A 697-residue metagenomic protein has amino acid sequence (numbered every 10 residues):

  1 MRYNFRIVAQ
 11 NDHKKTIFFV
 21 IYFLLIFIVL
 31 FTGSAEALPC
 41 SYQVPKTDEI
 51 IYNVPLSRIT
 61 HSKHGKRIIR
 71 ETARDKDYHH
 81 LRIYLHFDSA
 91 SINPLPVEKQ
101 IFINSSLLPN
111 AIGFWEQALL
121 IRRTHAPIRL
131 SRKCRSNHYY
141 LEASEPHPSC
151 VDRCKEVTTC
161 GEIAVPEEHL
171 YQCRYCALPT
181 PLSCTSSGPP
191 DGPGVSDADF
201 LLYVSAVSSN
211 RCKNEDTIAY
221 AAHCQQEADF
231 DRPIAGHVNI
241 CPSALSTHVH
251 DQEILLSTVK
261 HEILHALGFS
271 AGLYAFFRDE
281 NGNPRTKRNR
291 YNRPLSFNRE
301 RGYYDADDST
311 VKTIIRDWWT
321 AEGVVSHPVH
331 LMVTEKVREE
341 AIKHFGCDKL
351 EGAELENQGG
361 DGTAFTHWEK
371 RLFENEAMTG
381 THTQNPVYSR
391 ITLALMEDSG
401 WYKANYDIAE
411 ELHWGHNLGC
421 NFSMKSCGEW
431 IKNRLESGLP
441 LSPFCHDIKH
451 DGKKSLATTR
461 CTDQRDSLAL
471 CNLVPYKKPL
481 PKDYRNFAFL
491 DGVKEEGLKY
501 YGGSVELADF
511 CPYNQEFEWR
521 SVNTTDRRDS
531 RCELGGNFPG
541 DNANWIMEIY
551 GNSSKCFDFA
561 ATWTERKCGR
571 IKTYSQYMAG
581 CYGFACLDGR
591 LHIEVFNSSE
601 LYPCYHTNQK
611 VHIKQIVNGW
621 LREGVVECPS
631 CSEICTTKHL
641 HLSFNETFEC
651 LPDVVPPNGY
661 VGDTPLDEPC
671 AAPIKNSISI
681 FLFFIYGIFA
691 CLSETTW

Functional and structural regions predicted by a protein language model:
R2-F5, A9, L24-T47, I688-W697: N-terminal signal peptide
Y3, Q10-K14, I674-K675: Generic cytosolic/nucleocytoplasmic N-terminal low-complexity/intrinsically disordered segments
N4, G65-I68, P673: Intrinsically disordered, low-complexity sequence elements enriched in Ser/Thr/Gly/Pro
K15-F23, V97-S105, P109, E253-T258 (+1 more regions): Transmembrane alpha-helices of multi-pass eukaryotic membrane proteins
G33-S257, A266-A394, D398-E668: Extracellular zinc-dependent metalloprotease catalytic-domain scaffold
H261-E262: Conserved beta-strand->loop/alpha-helix structural units within folded catalytic cores of enzymes with alpha/beta
A671-W697: Cleavable C-terminal sorting propeptides in eukaryotic secreted/cell-surface proteins
